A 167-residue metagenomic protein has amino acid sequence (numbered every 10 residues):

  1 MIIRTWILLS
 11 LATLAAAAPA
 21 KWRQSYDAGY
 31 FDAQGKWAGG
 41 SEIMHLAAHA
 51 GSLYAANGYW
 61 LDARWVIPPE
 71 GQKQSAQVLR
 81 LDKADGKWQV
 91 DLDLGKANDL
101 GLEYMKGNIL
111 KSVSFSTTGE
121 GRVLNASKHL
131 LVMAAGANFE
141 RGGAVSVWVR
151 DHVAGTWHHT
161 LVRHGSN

Functional and structural regions predicted by a protein language model:
M1-L9: Sec-dependent signal peptide recognition, specifically the positively charged N-region followed immediately by
L9-A18: Hydrophobic h-region of N-terminal signal peptides that target proteins for export in Gram-negative bacteria
A18-S41, A48, W60-E120, N125-A134 (+1 more regions): Trp- and S/T/G-rich repeat-edge/linker motifs of beta-rich repeat architectures
S52-L53: Generic structural signal for coil-to-beta-strand starts
